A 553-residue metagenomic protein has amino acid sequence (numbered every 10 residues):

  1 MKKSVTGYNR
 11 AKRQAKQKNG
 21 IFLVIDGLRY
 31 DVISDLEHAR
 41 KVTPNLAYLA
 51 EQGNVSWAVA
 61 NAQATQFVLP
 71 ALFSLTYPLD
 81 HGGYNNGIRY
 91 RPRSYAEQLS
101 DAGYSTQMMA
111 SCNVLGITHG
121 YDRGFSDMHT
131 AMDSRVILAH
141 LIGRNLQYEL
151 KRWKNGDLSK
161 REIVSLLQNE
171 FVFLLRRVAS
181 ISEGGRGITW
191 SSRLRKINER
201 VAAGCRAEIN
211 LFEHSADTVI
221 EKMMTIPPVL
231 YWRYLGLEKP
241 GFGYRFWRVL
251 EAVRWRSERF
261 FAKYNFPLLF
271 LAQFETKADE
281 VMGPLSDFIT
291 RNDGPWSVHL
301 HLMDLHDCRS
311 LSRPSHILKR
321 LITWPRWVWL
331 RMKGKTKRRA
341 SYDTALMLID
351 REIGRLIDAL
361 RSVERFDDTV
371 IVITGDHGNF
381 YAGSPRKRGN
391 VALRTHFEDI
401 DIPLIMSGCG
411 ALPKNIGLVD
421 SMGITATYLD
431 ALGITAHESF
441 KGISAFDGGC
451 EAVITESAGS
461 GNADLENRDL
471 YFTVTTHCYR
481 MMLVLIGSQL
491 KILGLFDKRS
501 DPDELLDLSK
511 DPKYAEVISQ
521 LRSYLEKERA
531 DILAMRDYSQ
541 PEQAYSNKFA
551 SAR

Functional and structural regions predicted by a protein language model:
M1-R553: Catalytic domains that recognize anionic headgroups
